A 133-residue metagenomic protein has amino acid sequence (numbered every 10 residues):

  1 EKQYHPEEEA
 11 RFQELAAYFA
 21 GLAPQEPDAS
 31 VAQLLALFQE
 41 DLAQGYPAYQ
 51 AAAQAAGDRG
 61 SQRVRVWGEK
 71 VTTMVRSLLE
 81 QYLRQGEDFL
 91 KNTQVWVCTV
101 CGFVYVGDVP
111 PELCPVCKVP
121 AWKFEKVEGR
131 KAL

Functional and structural regions predicted by a protein language model:
E1-G86: Long, charged N-terminal interaction/targeting segments
R59-L133: Cys/His-clustered metal-coordination modules, chiefly Zn-binding fingers
